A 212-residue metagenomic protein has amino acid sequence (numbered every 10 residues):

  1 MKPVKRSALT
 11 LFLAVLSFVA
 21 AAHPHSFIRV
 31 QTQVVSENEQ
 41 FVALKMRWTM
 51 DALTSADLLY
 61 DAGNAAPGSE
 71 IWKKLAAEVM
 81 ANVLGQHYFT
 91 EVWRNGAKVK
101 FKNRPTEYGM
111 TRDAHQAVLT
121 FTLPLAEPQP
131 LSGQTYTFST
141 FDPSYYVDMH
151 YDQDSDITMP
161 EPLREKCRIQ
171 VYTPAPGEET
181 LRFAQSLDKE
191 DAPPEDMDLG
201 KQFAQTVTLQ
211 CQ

Functional and structural regions predicted by a protein language model:
M1-L11: Bacterial N-terminal signal peptides that target proteins for export
A14: N-terminal single-stranded DNA-binding subdomain of primase/primase-helicase replication proteins
S17-V19: N-terminal signal peptide c-region/cleavage motif recognized by signal peptidases
H23-A56: Early extracytoplasmic/domain-onset interaction patches
H25-F27, V83-G85, Q202: Short solvent-exposed loop/turn micro-motifs enriched in small/polar/acidic residues
L53-L131: Structured domain cores in non-transmembrane regions
N95-Q212: Mature, soluble, non-transmembrane domains
